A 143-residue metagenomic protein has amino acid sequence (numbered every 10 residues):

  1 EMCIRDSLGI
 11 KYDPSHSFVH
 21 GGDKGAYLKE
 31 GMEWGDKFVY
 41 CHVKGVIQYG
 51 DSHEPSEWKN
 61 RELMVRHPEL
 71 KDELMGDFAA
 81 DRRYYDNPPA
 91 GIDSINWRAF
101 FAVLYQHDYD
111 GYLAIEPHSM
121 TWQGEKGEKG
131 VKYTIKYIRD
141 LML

Functional and structural regions predicted by a protein language model:
E1, R5-S94: Acidic/histidine-rich catalytic cores of soluble enzymes
R5-L8, Q106-Y109, L143: Short helix-capping segments at alpha-helix termini
D13, C41, L104, L113 (+1 more regions): Conserved, mostly hydrophobic/aromatic
E30, V103, Y137-L141: A generic secondary-structure signal
K37-V39, D86, W97, D108-I115: A short pocket-lining beta-strand/turn micro-motif at the edge of beta-sheets
I92-Q106: A short, acidic, amphipathic alpha-helical segment used as a generic capping/interface helix at domain edges
A114-G130: A short, acidic, flexible beta-alpha connecting loop/helix-capping segment that sits on the rim of active
E125-L143: C-terminal helical cap(s) of enzyme catalytic domains, especially alpha/beta-barrels
